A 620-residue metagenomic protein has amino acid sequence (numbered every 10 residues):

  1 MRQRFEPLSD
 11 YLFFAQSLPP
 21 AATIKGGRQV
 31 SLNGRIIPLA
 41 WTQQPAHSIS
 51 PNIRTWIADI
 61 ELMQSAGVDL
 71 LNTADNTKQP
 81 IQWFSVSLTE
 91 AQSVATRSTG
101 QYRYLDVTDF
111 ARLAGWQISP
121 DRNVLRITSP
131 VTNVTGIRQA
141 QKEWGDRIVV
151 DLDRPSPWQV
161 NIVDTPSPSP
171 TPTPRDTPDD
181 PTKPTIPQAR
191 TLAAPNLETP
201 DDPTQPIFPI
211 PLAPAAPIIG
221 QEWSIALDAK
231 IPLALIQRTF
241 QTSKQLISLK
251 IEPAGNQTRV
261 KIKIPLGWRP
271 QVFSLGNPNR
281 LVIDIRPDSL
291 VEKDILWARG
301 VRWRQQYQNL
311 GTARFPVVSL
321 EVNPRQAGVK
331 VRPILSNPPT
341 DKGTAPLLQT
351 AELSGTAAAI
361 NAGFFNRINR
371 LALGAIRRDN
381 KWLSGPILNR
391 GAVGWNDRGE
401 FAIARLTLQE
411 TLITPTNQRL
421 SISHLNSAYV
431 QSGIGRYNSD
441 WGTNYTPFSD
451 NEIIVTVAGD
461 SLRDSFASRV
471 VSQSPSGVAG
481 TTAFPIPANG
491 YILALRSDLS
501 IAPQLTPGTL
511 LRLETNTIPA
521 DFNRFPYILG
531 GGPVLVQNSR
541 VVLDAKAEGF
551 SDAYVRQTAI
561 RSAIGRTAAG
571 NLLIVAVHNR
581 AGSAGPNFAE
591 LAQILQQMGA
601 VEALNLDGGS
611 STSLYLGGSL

Functional and structural regions predicted by a protein language model:
M1-R314, D341: Signal-peptide-cleaved, periplasmic/extracellular N-terminal interaction regions immediately downstream of the signal
F5, E61-L70, A114-I118, P324 (+6 more regions): Sec/Tat-exported extracytoplasmic proteins
R138-D151, P155-P170, P211, P217 (+1 more regions): Zymogen propeptides
K293-L296, N516-I528: Short, Lys/Arg- and Gly-enriched loop/turn segments at beta-strand edges
N369-I387, G391-W395, T515, P526-V601 (+2 more regions): Conserved, well-ordered active-site substructure
Y491-A502: Short alpha-helix capping/helix-loop boundary micro-motifs
L505-E514: Loop/turn positions that initiate beta-strands
